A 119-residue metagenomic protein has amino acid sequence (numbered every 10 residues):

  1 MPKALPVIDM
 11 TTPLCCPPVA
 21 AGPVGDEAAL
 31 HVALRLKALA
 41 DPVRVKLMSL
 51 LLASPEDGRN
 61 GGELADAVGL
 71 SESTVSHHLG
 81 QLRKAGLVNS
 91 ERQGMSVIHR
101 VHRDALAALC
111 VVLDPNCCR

Functional and structural regions predicted by a protein language model:
M1-L39, A85: N-terminal leader segment of winged-helix/HTH proteins
D26, L30-S71, Q93, V97-D104: N-terminal helix-turn-helix DNA-binding core of bacterial DNA-binding proteins
D66, R83-K84: Alpha-helical residues within the helix-turn-helix
H78: Residues within the DNA-recognition helix of helix-turn-helix
A105-L109: Short, charged/polar, Gly/Pro-enriched secondary-structure boundary elements
V111-R119: Short, charged, intrinsically disordered terminal tails
